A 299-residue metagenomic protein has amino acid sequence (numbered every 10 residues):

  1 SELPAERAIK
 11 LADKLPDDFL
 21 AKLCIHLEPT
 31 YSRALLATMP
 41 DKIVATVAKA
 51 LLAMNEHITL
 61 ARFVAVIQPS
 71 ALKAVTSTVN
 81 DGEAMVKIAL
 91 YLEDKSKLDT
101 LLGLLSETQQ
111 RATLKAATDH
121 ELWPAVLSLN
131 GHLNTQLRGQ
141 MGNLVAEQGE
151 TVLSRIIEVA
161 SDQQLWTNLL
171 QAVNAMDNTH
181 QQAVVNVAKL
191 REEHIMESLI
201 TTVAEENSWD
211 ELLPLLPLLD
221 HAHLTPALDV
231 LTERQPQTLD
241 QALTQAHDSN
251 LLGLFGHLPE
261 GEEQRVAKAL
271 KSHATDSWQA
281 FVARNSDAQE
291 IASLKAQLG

Functional and structural regions predicted by a protein language model:
S1-G299: Hydrophobic packing positions in regular secondary-structure scaffolds
